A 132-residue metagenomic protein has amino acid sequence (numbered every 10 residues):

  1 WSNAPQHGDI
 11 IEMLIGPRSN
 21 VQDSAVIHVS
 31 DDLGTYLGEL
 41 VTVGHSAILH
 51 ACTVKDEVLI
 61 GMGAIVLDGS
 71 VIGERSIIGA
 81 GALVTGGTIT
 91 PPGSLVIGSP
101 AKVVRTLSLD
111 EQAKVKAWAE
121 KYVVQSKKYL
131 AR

Functional and structural regions predicted by a protein language model:
W1, Q22: Small cofactor-carrier domains centered on a conserved lysine used for covalent cofactor attachment
D9, P17, D23-S24, V29 (+2 more regions): Glycine-rich hexapeptide-repeat left-handed beta-helix
M13: Active-site cofactor/substrate anionic-group-binding motifs, chiefly glycine- and Lys/Arg-rich phosphate-binding loops
